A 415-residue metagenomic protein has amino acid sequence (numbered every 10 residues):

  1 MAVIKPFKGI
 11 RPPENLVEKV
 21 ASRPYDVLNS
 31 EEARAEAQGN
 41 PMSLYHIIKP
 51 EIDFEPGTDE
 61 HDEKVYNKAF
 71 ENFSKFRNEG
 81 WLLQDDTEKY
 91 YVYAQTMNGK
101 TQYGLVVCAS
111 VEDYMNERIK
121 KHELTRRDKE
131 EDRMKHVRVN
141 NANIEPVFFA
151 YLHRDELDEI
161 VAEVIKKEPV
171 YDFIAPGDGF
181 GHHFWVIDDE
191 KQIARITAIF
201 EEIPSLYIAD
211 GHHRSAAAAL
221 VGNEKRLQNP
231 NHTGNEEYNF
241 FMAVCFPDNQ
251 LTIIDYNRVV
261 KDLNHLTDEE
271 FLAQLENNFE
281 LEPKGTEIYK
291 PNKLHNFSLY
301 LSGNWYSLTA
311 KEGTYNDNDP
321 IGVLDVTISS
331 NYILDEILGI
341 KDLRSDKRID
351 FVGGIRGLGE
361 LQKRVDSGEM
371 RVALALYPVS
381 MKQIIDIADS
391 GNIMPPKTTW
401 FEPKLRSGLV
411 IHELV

Functional and structural regions predicted by a protein language model:
M1-V415: Surface-exposed, charge/polar-rich loops and edge strands
